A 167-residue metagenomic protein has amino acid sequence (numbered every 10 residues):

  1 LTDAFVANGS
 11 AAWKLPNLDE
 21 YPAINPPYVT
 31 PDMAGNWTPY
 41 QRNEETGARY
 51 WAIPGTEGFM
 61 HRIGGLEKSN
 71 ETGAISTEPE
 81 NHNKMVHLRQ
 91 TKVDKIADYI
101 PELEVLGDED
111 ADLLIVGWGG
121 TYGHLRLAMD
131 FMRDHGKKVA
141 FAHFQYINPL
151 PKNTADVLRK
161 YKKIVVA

Functional and structural regions predicted by a protein language model:
L1-A167: Flexible, low-complexity linker and terminal segments
